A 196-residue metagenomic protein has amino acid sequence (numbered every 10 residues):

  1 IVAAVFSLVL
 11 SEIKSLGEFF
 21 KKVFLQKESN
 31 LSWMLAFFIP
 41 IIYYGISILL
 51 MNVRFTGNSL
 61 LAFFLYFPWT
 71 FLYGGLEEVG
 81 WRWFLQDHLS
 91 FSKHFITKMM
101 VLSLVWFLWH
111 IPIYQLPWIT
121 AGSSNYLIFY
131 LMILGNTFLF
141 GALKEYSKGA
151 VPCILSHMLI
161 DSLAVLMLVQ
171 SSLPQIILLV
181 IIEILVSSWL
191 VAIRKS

Functional and structural regions predicted by a protein language model:
I1-G74, E145, V165-S196: Specific transmembrane helices
A36, K98-L102, L155-S156: Hydrophobic core positions of alpha-helical segments in small-molecule transporters and transporter systems
P40-L49, L104-I113, M158-L166: Aromatic-anchored segments of alpha-helical transmembrane domains
I41, T70-G75, F107, F129-L134: Residue-level hotspots within the lipid-embedded alpha helices of multi-pass solute transporters
L76-S103, E145-G149: Membrane-interface helix/loop boundary segments of multi-pass membrane proteins
G80-L89, P117, L155, A164: Active-site-flanking alpha-helical
Y114-S123, L127: Interfacial helix-loop-helix junctions of multi-pass membrane proteins
S124-V180: Functionally important transmembrane alpha-helices
